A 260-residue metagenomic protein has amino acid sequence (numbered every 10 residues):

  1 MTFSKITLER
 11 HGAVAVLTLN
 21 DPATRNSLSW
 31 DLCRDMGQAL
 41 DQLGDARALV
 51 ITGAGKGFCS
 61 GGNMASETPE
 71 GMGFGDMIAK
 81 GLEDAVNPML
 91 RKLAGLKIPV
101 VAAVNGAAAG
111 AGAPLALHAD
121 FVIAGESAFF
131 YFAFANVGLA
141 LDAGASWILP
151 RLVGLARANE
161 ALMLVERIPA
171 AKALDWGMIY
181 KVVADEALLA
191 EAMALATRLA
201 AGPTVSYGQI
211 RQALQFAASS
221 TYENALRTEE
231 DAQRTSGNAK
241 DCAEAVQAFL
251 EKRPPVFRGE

Functional and structural regions predicted by a protein language model:
M1-A54, R91, Q247: Conserved CoA-thioester-binding segment of acyl-CoA-metabolizing enzymes
L17, D21, M36, I51 (+6 more regions): Terminal peptide-recognition signature
L32-D35, L82-A85, L115, L188 (+1 more regions): Hydrophobic alpha-helical membrane-association signature
D45, G53-K92, A108, G138 (+1 more regions): Glycine- (often His-adjacent) and acidic-residue-rich active-site loop that binds/positions the CoA thioester
R91-Y207, D231-A239, A243-Q247, E251-R253 (+1 more regions): Crotonase-fold acyl-CoA enzyme core
R211-S220: Short, charged, surface-exposed hinge/linker loops at domain edges that act as mobile lids or interdomain connectors
